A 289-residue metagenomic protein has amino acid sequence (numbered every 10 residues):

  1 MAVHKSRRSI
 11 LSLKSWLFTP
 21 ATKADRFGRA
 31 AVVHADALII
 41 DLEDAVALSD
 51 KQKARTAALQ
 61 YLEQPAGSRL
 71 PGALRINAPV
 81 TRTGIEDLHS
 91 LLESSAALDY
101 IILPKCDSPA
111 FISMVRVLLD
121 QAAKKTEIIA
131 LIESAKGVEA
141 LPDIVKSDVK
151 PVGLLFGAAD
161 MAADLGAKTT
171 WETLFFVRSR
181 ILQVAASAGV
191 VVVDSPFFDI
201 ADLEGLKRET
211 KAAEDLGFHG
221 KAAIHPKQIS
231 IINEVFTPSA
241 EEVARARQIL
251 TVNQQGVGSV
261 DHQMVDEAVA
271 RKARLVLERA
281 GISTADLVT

Functional and structural regions predicted by a protein language model:
A2-T289: Expand to "…catalyze enediolate/carbanion chemistry for C-C bond making/breaking, isomerization, decarboxylation
